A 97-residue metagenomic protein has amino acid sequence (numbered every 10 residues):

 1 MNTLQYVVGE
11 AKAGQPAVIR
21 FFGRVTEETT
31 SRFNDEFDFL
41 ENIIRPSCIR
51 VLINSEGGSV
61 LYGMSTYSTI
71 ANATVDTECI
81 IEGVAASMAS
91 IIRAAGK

Functional and structural regions predicted by a protein language model:
M1-S90, A94-K97: N-terminal organellar transit peptides
